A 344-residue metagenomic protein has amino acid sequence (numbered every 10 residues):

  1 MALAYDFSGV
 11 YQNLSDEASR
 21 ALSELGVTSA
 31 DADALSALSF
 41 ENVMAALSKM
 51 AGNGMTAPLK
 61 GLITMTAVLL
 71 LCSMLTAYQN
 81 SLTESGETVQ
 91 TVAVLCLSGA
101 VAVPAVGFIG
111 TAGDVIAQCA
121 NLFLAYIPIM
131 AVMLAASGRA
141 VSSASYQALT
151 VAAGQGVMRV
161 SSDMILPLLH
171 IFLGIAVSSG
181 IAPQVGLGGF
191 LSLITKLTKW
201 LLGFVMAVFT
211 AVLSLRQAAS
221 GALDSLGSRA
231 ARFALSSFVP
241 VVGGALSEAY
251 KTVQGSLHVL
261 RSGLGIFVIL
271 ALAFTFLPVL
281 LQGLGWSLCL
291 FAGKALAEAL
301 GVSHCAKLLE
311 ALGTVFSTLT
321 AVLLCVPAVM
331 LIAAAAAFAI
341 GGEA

Functional and structural regions predicted by a protein language model:
M1-Q90, V103-D114, Q118-C119, F123 (+9 more regions): Gly/Ser-rich, low-complexity
N80-E84, P183-T198, A297-A306: Membrane interface segments of multi-pass transport proteins and intramembrane proteases
T88-G99, C119-P128, G156-S162, I194-A207 (+3 more regions): Small-residue-enriched core segments of transmembrane alpha-helices in multipass membrane transport and channel
L95-P104, F123-A140, V160-L168, F172 (+1 more regions): Mid-bilayer segments of alpha-helical transmembrane spans in multi-pass integral membrane proteins that mediate
L122-Y126, M133, A295-A299, S303 (+1 more regions): Extended, low-complexity, charged alpha-helical tracts that assemble into coiled-coils or amphipathic helices used
T150-A211: Loop-centered beta-sheet repeat module
S262-S303: Helical hairpin unit composed of two closely spaced alpha helices linked by a short loop
L300-T320: Interfacial loop-to-transmembrane junctions
